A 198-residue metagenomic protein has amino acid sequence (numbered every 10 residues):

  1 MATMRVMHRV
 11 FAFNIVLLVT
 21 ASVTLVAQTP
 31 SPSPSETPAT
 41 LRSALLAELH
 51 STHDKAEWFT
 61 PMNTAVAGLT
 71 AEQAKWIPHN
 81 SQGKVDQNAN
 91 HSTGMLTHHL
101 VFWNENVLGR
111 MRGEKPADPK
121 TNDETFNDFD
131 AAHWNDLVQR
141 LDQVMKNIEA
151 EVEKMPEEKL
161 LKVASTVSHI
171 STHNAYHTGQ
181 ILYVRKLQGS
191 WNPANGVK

Functional and structural regions predicted by a protein language model:
M1-H8: N-terminal secretory signal peptides that target proteins for export/translocation
A12-T24: Bacterial N-terminal signal peptides
A27-Q28: Boundary of Sec targeting at the N-terminus
P38-T40, L46-V66, A74-D123, E158-K198: Short, contiguous alpha-helical
T125-E158, S168: Acidic/histidine-rich alpha-helical segments that form the ligand environment of transition-metal centers
